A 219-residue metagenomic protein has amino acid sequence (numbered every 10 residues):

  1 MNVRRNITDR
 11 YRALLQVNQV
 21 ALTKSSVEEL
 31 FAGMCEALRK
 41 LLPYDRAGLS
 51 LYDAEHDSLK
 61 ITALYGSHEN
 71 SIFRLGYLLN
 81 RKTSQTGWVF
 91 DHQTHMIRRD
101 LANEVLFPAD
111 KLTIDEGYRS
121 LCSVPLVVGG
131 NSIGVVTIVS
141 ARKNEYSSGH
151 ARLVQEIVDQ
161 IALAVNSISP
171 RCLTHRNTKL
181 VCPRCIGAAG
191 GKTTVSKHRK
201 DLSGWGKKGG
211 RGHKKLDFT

Functional and structural regions predicted by a protein language model:
M1-E29, K40, S167: Signal-transmission linkers at sensory-effector interfaces
E36-R39, G48-Y77, R81: GAF sensory/regulatory domain recognition with acknowledged cross-activation on helical regulatory dimers
S67, V135-E145: Short beta-strand-to-loop transition segments that serve as allosteric relay/switch motifs in sensory/regulatory domains
E69-H95, A109: Acidic/proline- and glycine-rich, intrinsically disordered low-complexity segments that serve as regulatory linkers
E69-I72, R99-S120, S140: Signal-transducing coupling segments at domain and membrane junctions
R119-V127: A short, aliphatic-rich beta-strand micro-motif
Q155-A162: Allosteric cytosolic regulatory segments
P170-T219: Basic DNA-binding region of bZIP-type proteins
